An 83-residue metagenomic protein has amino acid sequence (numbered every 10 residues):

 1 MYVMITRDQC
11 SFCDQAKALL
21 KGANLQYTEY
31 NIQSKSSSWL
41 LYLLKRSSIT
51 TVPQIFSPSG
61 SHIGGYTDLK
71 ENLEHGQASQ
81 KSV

Functional and structural regions predicted by a protein language model:
M1-Y30: Local sequence-structure signature of Cys/Sec-based thiol-disulfide redox active-site neighborhoods
S11, Q33, K70: Nucleotide phosphate-binding site architecture
D14, A18, L41, E71: Alpha-helical elements of the RecA-like P-loop NTPase motor core of helicases
D14, S38, G64: Residues that form or flank phosphate/diphosphate-binding pockets in enzymes that use nucleotide phosphates
I32-T50, H75-K81: Thioredoxin-like thiol-disulfide oxidoreductase module
F56-V83: Non-catalytic, surface beta->alpha helical segment in thiol-disulfide oxidoreductase systems
